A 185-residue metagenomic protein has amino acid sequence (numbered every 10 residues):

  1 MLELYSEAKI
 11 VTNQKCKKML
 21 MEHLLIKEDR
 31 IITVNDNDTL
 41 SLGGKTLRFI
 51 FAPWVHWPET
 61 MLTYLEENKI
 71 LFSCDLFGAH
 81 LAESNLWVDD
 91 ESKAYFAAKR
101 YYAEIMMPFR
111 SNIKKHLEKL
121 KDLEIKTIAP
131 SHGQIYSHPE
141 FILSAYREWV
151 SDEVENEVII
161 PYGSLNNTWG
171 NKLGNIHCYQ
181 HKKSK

Functional and structural regions predicted by a protein language model:
M1-L40: Active-site HxH/HxHxD metal-binding segment of metal-dependent hydrolases
T46-H138: Metallo-beta-lactamase
S73, P161-G163: Short hydrophobic segments within beta-strands
K114, K126, E153-V154, G163: C-terminal accessory/connector segments of nucleic-acid motor ATPases
H132-E155: Terminal amphipathic helices with adjacent charged low-complexity linkers/tails
T168-G170: Short N-terminal binding/cap micro-motifs at the start of the first secondary-structure element
N175-S184: Short helix-loop-beta junction
